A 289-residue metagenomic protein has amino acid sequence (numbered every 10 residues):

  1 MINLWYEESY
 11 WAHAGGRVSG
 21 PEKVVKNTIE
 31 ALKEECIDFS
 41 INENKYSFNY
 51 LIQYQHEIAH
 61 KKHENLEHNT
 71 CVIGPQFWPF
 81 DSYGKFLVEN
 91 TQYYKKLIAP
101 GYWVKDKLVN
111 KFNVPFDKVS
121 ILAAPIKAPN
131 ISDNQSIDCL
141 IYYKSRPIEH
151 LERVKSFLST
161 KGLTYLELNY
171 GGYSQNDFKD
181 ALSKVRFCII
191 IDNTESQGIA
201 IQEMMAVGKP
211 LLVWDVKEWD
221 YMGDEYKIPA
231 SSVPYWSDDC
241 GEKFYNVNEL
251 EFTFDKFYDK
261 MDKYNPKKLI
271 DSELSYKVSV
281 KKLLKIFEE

Functional and structural regions predicted by a protein language model:
M1-I58, Y276-K277, K281-E289: N-terminal pre-catalytic "stem/leader" segment of glycosyltransferase-like enzymes
G15-R17, P21-V24, A124-F178: Conserved catalytic-core segment of nucleotide-activated headgroup transferases in glycan assembly
K26-K96, Y102-K107: Extended catalytic core of nucleotide-activated donor transferases of GT-like folds
F86, N176-F178, E249: Short acidic active-site motifs
K96-D106, V114-P129: Donor nucleotide-sugar binding/catalytic pocket of nucleotide-sugar-dependent glycosyltransferases
S174-V185, A206: Short acidic alpha-helix that forms the nucleotide-activated donor recognition element in Leloir-type transferases
S183-S196: Acidic donor-binding loop of glycosyltransferase active sites
N193-E273: Catalytic binding pocket for nucleotide-activated donors in carbohydrate/polymer assembly enzymes
